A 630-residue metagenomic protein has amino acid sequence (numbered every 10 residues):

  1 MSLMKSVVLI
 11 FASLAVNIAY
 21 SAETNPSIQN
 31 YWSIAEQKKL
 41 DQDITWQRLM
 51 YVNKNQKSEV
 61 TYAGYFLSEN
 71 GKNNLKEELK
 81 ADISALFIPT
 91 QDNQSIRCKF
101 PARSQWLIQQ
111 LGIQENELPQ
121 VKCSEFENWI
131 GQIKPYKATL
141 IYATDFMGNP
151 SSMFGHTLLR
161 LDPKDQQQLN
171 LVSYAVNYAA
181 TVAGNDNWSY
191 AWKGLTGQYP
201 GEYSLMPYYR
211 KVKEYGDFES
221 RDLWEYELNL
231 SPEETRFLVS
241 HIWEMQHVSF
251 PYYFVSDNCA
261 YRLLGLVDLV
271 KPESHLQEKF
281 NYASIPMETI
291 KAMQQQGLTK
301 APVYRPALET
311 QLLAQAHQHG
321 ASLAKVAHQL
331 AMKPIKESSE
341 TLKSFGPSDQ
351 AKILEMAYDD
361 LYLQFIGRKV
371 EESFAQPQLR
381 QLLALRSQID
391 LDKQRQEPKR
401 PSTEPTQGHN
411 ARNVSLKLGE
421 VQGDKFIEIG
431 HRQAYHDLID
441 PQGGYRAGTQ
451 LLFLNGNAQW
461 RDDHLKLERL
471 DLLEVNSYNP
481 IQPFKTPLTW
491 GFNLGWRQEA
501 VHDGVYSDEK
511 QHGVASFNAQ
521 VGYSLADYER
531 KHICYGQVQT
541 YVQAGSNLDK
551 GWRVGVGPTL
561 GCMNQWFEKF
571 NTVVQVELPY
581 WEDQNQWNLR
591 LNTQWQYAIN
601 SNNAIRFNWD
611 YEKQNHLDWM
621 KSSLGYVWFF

Functional and structural regions predicted by a protein language model:
A22-A191, T341-Y478, N564: N-terminal accessory segments that precede or flank the first globular/catalytic domain
Y208-S284, V542-G545, M563, K569-N571 (+1 more regions): Active-site nucleophile-His-acid catalytic modules used for acyl/amide transfer and hydrolysis across diverse enzymes
R412-V414, I429, L452-L454, T486-L494 (+6 more regions): Transmembrane beta-strands of outer-membrane beta-barrel proteins
L418-E420, Q433-Y435, E474-N476, V521-D527 (+5 more regions): Residue-level signature of outer-membrane beta-barrel architecture
L418-I427, A458-E468, Q498-H512, Y528 (+4 more regions): Solvent-exposed loop/turn segments connecting transmembrane beta-strands in outer-membrane beta-barrel proteins
I429, L470-L472, A515-V521, P558-L560 (+2 more regions): Membrane-embedded beta-strands of outer-membrane beta-barrel proteins, especially the hydrophobic/small aromatic
H431, D618-F630: Outer-membrane beta-barrel "beta-signal"
L438-G444, S477-K485, S524-C534, N564-V574 (+1 more regions): Repeated loop/turn-to-beta-strand initiation elements of outer-membrane beta-barrel proteins
